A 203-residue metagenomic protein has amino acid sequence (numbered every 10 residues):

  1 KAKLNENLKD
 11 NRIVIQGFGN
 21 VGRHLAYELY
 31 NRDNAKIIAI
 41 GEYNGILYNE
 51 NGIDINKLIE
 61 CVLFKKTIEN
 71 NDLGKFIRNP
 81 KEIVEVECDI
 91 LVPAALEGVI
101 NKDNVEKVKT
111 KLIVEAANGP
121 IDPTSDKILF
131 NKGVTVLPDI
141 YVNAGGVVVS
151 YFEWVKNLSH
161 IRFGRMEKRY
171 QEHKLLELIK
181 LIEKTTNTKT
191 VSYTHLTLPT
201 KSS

Functional and structural regions predicted by a protein language model:
A2-E82: Glycine-rich phosphate/diphosphate-binding loop of Rossmann-like nucleotide-binding domains
K9-N11, C88, T110: Phosphate-coordination loops involved in phosphoryl transfer and adenosine-cofactor binding
V21-L25, V99-I100, D122, G145-G146: Short glycine/serine/threonine-rich phosphate/pyrophosphate-binding segments that cradle anionic phosphate groups
V92-A94, A116: Short, well-ordered coil/turn residues at beta-beta hairpins and beta-strand->alpha-helix junctions within
G98-L112: Rossmann-fold NAD(P) dinucleotide-binding segment
K107-V108, A116-N157: Rossmann-fold NAD(P)-binding glycine/threonine-rich loop
T194-T200: Conserved small/polar residues in nucleotide/adenosyl-binding loops
